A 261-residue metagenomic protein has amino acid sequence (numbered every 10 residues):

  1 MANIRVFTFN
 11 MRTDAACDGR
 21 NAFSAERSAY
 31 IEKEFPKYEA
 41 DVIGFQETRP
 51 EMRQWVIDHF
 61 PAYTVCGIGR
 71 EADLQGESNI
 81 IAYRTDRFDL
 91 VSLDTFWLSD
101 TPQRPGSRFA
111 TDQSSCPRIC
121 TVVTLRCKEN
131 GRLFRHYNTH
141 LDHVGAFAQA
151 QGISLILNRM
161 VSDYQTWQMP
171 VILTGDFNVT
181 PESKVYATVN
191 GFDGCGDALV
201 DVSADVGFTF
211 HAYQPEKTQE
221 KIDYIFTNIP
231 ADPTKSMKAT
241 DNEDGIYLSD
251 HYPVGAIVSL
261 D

Functional and structural regions predicted by a protein language model:
M1-H59, R70-E77, L260-D261: N-terminal, active-site-proximal structural segment of metallo-dependent hydrolase catalytic domains
N3-D18, V91-F96, V122, R132-D142: Active-site-proximal beta-strand elements of phosphoester/diester hydrolases
I4, D41-V42, F134, P170-I172 (+2 more regions): Short, Asp-centered acidic motifs that coordinate Mg2+ and/or phosphate in catalytic or ligand-binding sites
V6, N10, I31, A82 (+6 more regions): Generic structural signal for small/hydrophobic residues in well-ordered secondary structure, especially within
T8-R27, L98-S115, G145: Acidic/histidine-rich helix-loop elements that form or flank divalent-metal/phosphate-binding sites at the catalytic
R12, R49, H140-D142, F177-T180 (+1 more regions): Catalytic metal-binding/acid-base residues of hydrolase active sites
V42-L133: Structured beta-strand-rich core segments of catalytic domains in phosphoester-bond hydrolases
F147, Q151, V161-V171, N178-D261: Metal-dependent phosphoester-hydrolase catalytic domains
